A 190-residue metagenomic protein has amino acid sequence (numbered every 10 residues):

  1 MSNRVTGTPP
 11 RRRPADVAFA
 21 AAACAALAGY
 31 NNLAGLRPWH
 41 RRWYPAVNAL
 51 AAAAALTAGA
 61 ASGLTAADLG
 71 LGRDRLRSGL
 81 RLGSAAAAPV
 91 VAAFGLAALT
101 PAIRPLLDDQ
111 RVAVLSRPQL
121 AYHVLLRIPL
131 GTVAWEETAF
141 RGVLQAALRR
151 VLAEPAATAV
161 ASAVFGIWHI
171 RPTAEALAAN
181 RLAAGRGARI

Functional and structural regions predicted by a protein language model:
M1-A15, L106: Actinobacteria-biased recognition of intrinsically disordered, low-complexity terminal regions
R11-A67, R77-A86, V114, H123: Alpha-helical transmembrane segments in multi-pass membrane proteins
A23-N32, V91, S162-R171: Aromatic-anchored segments of alpha-helical transmembrane domains
P38-R42, A66-V133, R150, L182-R189: Juxtamembrane helix-loop-helix connectors linking adjacent transmembrane helices in multi-pass membrane enzymes
A49-D74, V133-A153: Short, charged N-terminal helix-start/capping segments
S62-G63, P101, H169: Short helix-capping/hinge motifs at transmembrane helix termini and TM-loop junctions
Q119-I190: Transmembrane helix-loop-helix hairpins at the membrane interface of multi-pass integral membrane proteins
